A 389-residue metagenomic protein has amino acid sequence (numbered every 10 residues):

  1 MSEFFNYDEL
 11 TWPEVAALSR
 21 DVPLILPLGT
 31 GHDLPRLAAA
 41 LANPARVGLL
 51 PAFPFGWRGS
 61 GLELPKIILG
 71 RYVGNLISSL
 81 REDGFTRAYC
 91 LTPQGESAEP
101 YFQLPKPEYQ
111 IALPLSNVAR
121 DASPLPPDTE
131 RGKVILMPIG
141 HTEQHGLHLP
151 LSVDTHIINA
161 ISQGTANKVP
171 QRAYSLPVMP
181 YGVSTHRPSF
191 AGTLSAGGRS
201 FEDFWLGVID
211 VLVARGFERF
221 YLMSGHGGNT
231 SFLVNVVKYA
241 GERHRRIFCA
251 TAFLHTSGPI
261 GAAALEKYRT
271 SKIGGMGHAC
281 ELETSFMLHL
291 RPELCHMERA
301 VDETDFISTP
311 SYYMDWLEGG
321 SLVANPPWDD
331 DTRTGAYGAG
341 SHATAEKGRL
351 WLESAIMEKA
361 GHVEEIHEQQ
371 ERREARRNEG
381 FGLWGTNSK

Functional and structural regions predicted by a protein language model:
M1-Y221, G227-K389: Extended, histidine- and acidic-residue-enriched regions that form the cofactor-binding/catalytic faces
